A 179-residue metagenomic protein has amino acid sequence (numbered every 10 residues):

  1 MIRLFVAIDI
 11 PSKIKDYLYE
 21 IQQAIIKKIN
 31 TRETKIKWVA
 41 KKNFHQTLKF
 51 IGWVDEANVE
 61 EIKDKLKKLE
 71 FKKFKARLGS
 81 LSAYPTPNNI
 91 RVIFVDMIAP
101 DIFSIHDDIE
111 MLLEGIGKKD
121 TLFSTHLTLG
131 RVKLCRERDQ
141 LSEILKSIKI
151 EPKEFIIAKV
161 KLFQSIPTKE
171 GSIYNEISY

Functional and structural regions predicted by a protein language model:
M1-Y179: Histidine-dependent nucleotide/RNA phosphoesterase domain, centered on the 2H-phosphoesterase fold with its duplicated
